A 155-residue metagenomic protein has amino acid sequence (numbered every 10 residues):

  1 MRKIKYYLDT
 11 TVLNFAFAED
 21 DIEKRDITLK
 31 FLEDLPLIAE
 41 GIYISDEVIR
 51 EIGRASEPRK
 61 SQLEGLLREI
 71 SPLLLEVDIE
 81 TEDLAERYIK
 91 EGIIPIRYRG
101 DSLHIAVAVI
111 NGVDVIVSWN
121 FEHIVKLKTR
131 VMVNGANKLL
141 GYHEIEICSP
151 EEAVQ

Functional and structural regions predicted by a protein language model:
M1-I44, G53-G65, K90-I96, R130-V133 (+1 more regions): Short, well-structured N-terminal submotif of metal-dependent ribonuclease cores
R2, E19-D20, D34, N111-Q155: Acidic, PIN/NYN-like endoribonuclease modules and their adjacent C-terminal/linker elements
Y7-L8, Y43-S45, I116-S118, S149: A structural signal for short, well-ordered beta-strand segments and their strand-loop junctions that often border
I38, E69-P72, G141-I145: A short helix-to-beta-strand connector/capping loop
D46, D78, E151: Residues at the C-termini of beta-strands that transition into short coil/loop
P72-V131, V154: Active-site neighborhoods of divalent-metal-dependent phosphate/nucleic-acid chemistry enzymes
